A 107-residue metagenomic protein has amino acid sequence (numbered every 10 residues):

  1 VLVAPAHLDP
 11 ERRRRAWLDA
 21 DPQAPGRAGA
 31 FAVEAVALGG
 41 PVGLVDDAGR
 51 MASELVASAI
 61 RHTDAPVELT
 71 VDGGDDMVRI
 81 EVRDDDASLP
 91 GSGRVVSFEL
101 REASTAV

Functional and structural regions predicted by a protein language model:
V1-R15, I60-V107: Conserved beta-strand-loop-beta-strand hairpin that lines the nucleotide-binding pocket of ATP/GTP-utilizing enzymes
R15-R27: STAS-typified acidic loop motif
A24-E54: Conserved short strand/loop->alpha-helix "switch" segment adjacent to the catalytic nucleotide/phosphoryl-transfer site
A57: Residue-level signal for conserved functional micro-sites within the alpha-helical transmembrane segments of Major
